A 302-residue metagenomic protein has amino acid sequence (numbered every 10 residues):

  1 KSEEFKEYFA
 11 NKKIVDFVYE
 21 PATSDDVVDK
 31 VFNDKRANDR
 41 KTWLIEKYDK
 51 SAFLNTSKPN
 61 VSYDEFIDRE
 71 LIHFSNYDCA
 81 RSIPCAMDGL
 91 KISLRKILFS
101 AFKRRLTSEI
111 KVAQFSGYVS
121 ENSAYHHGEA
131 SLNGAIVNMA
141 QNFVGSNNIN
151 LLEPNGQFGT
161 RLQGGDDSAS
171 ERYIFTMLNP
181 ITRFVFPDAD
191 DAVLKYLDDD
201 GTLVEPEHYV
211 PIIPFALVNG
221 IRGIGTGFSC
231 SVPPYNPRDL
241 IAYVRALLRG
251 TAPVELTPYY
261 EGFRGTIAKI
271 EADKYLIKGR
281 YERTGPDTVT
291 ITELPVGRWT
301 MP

Functional and structural regions predicted by a protein language model:
S2-P302: Conserved phosphate-chemistry cores used by DNA topoisomerases
